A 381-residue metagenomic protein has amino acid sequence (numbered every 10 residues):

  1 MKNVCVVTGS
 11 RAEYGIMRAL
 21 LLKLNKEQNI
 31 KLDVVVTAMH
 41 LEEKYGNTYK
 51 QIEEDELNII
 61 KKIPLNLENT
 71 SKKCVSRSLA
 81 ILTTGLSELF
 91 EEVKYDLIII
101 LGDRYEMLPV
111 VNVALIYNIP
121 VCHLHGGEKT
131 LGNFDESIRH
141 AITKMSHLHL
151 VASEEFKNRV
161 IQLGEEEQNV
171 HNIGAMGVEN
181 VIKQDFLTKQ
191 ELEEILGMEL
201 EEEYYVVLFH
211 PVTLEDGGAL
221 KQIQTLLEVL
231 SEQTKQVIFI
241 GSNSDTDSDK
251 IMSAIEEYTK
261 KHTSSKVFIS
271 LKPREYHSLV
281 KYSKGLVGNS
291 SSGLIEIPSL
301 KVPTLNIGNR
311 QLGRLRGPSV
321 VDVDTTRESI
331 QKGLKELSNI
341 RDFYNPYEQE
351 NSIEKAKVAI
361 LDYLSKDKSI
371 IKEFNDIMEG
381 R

Functional and structural regions predicted by a protein language model:
C5-T8, Y14-N25, L65-E167: Active-site and donor-binding regions of nucleotide-sugar-utilizing enzymes
V7, L41-E43, M145-K221: A nucleotide-sugar donor-handling region in carbohydrate enzymes
K31-V75, G85: Conserved nucleotide-sugar phosphate-binding/catalytic loop shared by glycosyltransferases and other
I52, L187-Y282: Donor-nucleotide binding loops and adjacent catalytic segments primarily of GT-B fold Leloir glycosyltransferases
I100-L101, L108, H149, K272-L315: A donor-sugar binding/catalytic signature common to diverse glycosyltransferases and related nucleotide-sugar
L101, V151-S153, I173, I240 (+1 more regions): Replace "coordinates the UDP/GDP/TDP-sugar" with "coordinates nucleotide-activated sugar donors
I295-I340, Y344: Catalytic binding pocket for nucleotide-activated donors in carbohydrate/polymer assembly enzymes
S338-R381: C-terminal amphipathic helix plus adjacent low-complexity, charged tail appended to glycosyltransferase catalytic
